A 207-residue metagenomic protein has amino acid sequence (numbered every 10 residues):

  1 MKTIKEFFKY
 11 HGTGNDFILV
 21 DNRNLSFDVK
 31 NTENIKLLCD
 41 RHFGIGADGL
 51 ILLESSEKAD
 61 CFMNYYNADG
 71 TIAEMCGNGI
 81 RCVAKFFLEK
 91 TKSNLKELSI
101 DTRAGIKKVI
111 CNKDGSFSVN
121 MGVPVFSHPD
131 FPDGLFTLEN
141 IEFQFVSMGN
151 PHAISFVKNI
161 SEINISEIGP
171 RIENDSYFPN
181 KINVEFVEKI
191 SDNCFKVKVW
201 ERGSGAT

Functional and structural regions predicted by a protein language model:
M1-K113, I154-T207: A glycine-rich beta-to-alpha transition motif near the start of alpha/beta enzyme domains, typified by
G77, V83, V125-H128, S147-N150: Contiguous hydrophobic segments
G115-G122: Short, solvent-exposed secondary-structure boundary/capping segments
V123-E142: Active-site glycine-rich loop that binds ribose-phosphate moieties when present
F136-E162: Internal active-site segments that recognize and position negatively charged phosphoryl groups and nucleotide moieties
